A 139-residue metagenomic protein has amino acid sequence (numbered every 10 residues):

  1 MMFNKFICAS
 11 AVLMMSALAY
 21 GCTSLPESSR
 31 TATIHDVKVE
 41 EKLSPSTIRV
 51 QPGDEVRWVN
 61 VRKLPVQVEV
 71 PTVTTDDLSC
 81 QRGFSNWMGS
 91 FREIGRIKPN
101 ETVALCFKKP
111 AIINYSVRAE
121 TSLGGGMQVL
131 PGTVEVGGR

Functional and structural regions predicted by a protein language model:
M1-S10: Bacterial N-terminal signal peptides that target proteins for export
P26-V56: N-terminal edge beta-strand
E41, N60-L64, V70-T74, K109-A111 (+2 more regions): A mature extracytoplasmic/lumenal domain signature
S46-E69, T102-K109: Beta-strand cores of secreted/periplasmic/IMS beta-sandwich domains, seen most often in copper-related folds
T74-G83: Short aromatic-acidic-glycine turn motif
G89-R139: Extracellular/periplasmic metallocenter environments
